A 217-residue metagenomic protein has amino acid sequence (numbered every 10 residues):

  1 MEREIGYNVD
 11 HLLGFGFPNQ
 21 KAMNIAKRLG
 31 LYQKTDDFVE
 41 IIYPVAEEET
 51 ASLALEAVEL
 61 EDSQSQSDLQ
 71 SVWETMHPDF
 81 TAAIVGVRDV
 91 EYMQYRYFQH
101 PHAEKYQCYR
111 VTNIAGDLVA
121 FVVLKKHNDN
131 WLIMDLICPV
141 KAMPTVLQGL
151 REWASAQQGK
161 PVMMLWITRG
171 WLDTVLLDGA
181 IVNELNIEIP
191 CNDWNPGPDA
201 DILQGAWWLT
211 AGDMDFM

Functional and structural regions predicted by a protein language model:
M1-E4: A generic, well-ordered mixed alpha/beta core segment in the N-terminal half of proteins
G6-V9, L13, M23-D135: Amide-forming acyltransferase catalytic core, primarily the GNAT-like/NAT-type and related acyltransferase folds
L12-E56, V123-P144, Q148-M217: Active-site/acyl-donor-binding loops of N-acyltransferases
